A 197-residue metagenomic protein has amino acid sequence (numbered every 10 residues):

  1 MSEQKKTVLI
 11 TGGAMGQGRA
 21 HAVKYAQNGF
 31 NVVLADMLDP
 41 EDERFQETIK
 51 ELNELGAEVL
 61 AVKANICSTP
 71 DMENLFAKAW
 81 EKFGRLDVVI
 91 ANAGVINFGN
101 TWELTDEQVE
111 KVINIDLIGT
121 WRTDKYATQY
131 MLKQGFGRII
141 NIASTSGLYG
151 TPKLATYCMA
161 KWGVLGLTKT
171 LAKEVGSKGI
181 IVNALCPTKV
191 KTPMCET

Functional and structural regions predicted by a protein language model:
S2-V33: Canonical Rossmann dinucleotide-binding motif of NAD(H)/NADP(H)-dependent dehydrogenases/reductases, specifically
F30-Q46: Conserved glycine-rich Rossmann-like NAD(P)H-binding loop of the short-chain dehydrogenase/reductase
N100-T101, T105-I113: Substrate-binding pocket helix/loop in short-chain dehydrogenase/reductase
W102, Y149-A155, S177-K178: Active-site loop immediately N-terminal to the catalytic Tyr-X3-Lys motif of short-chain dehydrogenase/reductase
D124, A160, T168: Active-site helix of classical SDR
Q129, K173-E174: Alpha-helical segment proximal to the catalytic Tyr-Lys
S144: Residue(s) in the substrate-gating loop at a strand-loop-helix junction that position the organic substrate next
